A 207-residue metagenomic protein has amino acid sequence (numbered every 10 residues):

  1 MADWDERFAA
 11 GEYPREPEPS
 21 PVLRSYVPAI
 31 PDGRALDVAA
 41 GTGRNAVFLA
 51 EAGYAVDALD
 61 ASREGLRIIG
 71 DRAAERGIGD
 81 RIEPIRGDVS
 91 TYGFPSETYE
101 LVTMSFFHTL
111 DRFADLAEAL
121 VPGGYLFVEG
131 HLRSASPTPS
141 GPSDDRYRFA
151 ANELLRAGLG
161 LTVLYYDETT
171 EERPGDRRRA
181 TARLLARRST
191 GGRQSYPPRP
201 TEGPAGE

Functional and structural regions predicted by a protein language model:
M1-I30: Conserved class I S-adenosyl-L-methionine
G33-G41: Conserved class I S-adenosyl-L-methionine
S62-E64: Conserved SAM/SAH-binding beta-strand->alpha-helix loop
I69-G70: Conserved SAM-binding loop
G77-V89: Conserved SAM-binding strand-loop segment of SAM-dependent methyltransferases
S90, F94-L101: A short acidic, Gly/Pro-enriched loop at the edge of an enzyme's catalytic core that lines a small-molecule cofactor
H108-L120: A short, conserved alpha-helix within the catalytic core of class I
F127-L155: Conserved class I S-adenosyl-L-methionine
